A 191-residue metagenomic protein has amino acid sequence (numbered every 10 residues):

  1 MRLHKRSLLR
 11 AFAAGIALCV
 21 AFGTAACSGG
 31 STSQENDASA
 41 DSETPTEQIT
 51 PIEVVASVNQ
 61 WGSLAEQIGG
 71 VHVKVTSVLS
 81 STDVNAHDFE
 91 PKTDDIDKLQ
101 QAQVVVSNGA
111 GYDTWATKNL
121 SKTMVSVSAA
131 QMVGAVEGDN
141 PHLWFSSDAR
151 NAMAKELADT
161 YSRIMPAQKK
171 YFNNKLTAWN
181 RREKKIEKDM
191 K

Functional and structural regions predicted by a protein language model:
R2-K191: Extracytoplasmic metal-acquisition and chelation regions
